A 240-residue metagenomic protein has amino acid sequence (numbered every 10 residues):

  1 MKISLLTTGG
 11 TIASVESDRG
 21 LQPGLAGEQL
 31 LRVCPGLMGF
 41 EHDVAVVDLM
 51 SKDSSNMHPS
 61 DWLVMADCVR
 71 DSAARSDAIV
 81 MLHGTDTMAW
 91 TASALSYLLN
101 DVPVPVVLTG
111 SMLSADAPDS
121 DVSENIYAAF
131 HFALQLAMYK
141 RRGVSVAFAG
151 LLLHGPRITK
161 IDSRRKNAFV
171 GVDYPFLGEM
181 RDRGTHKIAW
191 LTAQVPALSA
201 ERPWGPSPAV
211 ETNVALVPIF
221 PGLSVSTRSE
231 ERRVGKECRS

Functional and structural regions predicted by a protein language model:
M1-D71: ATP/NTP phosphate-donor binding region
K2, L6-G10, V33-M38, H154-K236: Accessory alpha-helical/coil subdomains and C-terminal extensions that flank or cap enzyme catalytic cores
L6-T8, M81-H83, V107-G110, G143-G150 (+1 more regions): Short beta-strand segments
S14-V15, T87-A92, N125-I126: Short glycine/serine/threonine-rich phosphate/pyrophosphate-binding segments that cradle anionic phosphate groups
D48, S76-I79, P103-S114: Glycine/charged-rich beta-loop-alpha catalytic/anionic-binding loops adjacent to active sites
S76-M88, R233-S240: Short acidic, glycine-rich surface-loop motifs adjacent to enzyme active sites
M81-P103: Short Gly/Thr/Asp-enriched flexible loops that form oxyanion-binding sites at enzyme active sites
L108-R183: Internal gly/pro-rich beta-alpha loop/helix module that stabilizes soluble enzyme cofactors or their anionic handles
